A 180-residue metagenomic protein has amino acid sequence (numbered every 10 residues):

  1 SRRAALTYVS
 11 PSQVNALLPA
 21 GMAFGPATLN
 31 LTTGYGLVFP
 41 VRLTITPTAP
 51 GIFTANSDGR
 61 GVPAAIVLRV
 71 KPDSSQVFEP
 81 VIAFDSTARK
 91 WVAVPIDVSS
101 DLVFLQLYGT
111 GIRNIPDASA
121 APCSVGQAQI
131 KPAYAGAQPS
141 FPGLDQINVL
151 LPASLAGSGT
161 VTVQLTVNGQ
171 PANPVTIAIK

Functional and structural regions predicted by a protein language model:
S1-K180: A sequence-level detector for low-complexity, Ser/Thr- and acidic-rich stretches
